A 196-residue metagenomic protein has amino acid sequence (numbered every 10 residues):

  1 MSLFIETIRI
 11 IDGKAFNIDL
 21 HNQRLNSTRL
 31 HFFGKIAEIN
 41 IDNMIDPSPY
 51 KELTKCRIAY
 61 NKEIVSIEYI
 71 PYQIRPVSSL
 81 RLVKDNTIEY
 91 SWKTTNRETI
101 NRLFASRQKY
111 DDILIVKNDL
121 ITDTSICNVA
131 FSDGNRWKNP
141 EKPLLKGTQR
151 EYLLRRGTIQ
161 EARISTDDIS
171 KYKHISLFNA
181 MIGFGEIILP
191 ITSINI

Functional and structural regions predicted by a protein language model:
M1-L120, R136, K142-I196: Conserved alpha/beta cores of soluble small-molecule-handling proteins
K117, S125, D133: A cytosolic small-molecule/anion-sensing beta-strand core signal
T122-N128: Short beta-strand/strand-turn micro-motif
V129-A130, L145: A short acidic/small-residue loop/turn micro-motif
